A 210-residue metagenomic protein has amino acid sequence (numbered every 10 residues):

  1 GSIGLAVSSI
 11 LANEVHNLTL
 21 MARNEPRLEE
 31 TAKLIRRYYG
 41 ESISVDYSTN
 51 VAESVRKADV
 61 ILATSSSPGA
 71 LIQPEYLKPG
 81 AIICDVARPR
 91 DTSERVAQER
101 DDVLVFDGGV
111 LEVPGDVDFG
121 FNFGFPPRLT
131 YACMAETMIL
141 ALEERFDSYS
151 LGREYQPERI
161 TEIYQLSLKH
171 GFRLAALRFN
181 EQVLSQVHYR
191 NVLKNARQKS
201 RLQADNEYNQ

Functional and structural regions predicted by a protein language model:
G1-A63: Glycine-rich phosphate/diphosphate-binding loop of Rossmann-like nucleotide-binding domains
I10-A12, I35-R37, L77-P79, Q98-D101 (+1 more regions): Short, solvent-exposed amphipathic alpha-helical segments in soluble enzyme and RNA/protein-processing domains
R23-R36, A81-T92, S185-R201: Hydrophobic transmembrane alpha-helix bundles
N24, P68, N180: Residue-level "edge-of-site" marker
E41-D116: Rossmann-like adenosine-cofactor binding region
E94-N209: Adenosine-phosphate binding glycine-rich loop
